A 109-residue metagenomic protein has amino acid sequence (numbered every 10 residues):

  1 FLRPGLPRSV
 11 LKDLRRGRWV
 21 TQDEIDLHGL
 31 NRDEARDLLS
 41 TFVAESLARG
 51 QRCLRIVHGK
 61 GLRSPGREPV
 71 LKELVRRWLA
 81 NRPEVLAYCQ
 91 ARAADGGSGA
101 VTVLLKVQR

Functional and structural regions predicted by a protein language model:
F1-C53, K60-R109: Long, charged, low-complexity intrinsically disordered regions
